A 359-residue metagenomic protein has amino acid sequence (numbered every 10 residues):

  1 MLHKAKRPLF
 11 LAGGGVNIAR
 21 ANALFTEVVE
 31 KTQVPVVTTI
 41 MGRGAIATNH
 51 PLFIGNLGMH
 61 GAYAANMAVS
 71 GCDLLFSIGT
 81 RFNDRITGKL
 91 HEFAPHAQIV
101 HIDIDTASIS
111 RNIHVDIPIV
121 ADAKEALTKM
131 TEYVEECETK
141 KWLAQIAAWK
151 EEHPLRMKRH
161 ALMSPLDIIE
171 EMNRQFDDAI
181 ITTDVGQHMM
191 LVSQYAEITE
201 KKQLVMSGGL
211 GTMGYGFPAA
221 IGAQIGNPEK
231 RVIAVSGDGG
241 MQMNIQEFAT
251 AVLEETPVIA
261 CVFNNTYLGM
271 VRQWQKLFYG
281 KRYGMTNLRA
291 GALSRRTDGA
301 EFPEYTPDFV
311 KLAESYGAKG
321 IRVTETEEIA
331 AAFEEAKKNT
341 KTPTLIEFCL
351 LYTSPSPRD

Functional and structural regions predicted by a protein language model:
M1-P8, V69, E171-F176, Q224-E229 (+1 more regions): Glycine-rich phosphate/diphosphate-binding loops that line cofactor/substrate pockets in enzymes
I18-A21, N83-G88, Y215-F217, M241-Q246: Short glycine/serine/threonine-rich phosphate/pyrophosphate-binding segments that cradle anionic phosphate groups
P35-I40, V100-D103, C261-V262: Short internal beta-strands
G42-Q145: Glycine-rich, acidic loop regions that bind phosphate or pyrophosphate groups
N66, S110-N112, P118-V120, L127-M130 (+1 more regions): Thiamine diphosphate
A147-A223: Active-site diphosphate/adenylate-binding microenvironment
P355-D359: A short, hydrophobic C-terminal helix/tail in secreted or cell-surface proteins
